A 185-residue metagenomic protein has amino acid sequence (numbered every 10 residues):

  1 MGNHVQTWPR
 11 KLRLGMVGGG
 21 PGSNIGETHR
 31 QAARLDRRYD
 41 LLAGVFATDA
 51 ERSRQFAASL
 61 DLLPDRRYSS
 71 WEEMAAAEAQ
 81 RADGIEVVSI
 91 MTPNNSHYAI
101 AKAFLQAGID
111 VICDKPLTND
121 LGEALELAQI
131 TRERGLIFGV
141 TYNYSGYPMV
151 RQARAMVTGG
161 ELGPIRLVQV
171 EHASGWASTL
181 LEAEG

Functional and structural regions predicted by a protein language model:
M1-L62: N-terminal Rossmann-like dinucleotide-binding module
R10-L12, L136, R166: Nucleotide donor/acceptor-binding cores
M16, S89, Q169-V170: Short beta-strand segments
D36, A77, Y147: Acidic-histidine catalytic/liganding microenvironments
A43, V87, L167: Short, Asp-centered acidic motifs that coordinate Mg2+ and/or phosphate in catalytic or ligand-binding sites
R66-I85: A structured beta-alpha segment of the ubiquitous adenosine-cofactor-binding alpha/beta core
V87, P93-S145, G160: Beta-strand-loop-alpha-helix segment that lines the small-molecule cofactor/substrate pocket of alpha/beta enzymes
S145-G185: Predominantly a Rossmann-like dinucleotide-binding segment in NAD(P)-dependent oxidoreductases
